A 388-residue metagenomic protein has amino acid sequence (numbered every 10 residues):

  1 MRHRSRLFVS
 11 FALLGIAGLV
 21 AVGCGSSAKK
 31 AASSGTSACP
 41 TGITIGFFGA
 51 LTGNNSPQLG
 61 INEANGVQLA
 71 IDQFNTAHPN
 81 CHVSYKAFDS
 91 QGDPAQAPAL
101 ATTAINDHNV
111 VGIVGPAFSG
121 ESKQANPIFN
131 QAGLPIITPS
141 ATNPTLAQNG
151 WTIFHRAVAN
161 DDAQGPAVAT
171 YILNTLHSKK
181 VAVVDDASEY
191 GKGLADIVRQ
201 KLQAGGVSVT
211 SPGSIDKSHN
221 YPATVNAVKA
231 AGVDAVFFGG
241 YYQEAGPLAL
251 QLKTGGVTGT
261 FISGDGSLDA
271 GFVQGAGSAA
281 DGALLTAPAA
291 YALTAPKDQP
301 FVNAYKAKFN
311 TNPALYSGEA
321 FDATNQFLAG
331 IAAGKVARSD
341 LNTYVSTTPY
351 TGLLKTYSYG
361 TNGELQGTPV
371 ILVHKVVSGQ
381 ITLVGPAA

Functional and structural regions predicted by a protein language model:
M1-F11: Bacterial N-terminal signal peptides that target proteins for export
V20-G23: C-terminal motif of bacterial Sec signal peptides marking the signal peptidase cleavage site
G25-P40, Q58-E63, Q73, A77-Q148 (+2 more regions): Beta-alpha junction/loop-to-helix N-cap segments that form part of ligand/metal-binding clefts
G35-Q68, F88-A95, A117-F118, V184-K192 (+2 more regions): Extracytoplasmic "Venus flytrap"
F47, A104-A117, I137-P139, K180-D185 (+4 more regions): Periplasmic-binding protein-like
A99, P144-T145, T152-G256, Y291-P300: Extracellular/periplasmic Venus flytrap/periplasmic-binding protein
A249-F321, V377, I381-V384: Extracellular/periplasmic periplasmic-binding protein-like sensory domains
K308-S317, L328-Q380: Segments of small-molecule ligand-sensing domains
